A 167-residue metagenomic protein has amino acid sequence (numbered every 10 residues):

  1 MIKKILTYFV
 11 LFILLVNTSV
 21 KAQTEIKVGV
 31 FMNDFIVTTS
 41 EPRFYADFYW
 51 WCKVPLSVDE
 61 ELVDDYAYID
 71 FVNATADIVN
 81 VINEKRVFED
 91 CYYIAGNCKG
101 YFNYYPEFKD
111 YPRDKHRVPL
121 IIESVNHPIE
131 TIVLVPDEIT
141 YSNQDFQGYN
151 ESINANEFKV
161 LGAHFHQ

Functional and structural regions predicted by a protein language model:
M1-K3: N-terminal secretory signal peptides that target proteins for export/translocation
I5-T18: Sec-dependent N-terminal signal peptides
A22-Q167: Soluble non-transmembrane domains of integral membrane proteins
